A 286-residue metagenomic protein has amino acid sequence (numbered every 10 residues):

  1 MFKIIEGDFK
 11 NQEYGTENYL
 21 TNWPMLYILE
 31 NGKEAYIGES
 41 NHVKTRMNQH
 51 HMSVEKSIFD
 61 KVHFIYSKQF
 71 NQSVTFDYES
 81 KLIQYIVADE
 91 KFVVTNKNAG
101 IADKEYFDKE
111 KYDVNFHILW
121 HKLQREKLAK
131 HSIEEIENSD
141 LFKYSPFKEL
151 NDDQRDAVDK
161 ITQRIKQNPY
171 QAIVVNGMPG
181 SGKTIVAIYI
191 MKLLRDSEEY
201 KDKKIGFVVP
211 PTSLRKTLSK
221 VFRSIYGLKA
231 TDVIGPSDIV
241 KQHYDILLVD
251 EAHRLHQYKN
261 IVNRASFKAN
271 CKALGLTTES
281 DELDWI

Functional and structural regions predicted by a protein language model:
M1-T45, Q49, S73: GIY-YIG nuclease catalytic motif and its immediate N-terminal context
P24, E34, H42-L128: Structure-specific nucleic-acid interaction/processing domains
M47-Q49, S73-F76, I185-I188, K216-V221 (+1 more regions): A short acidic (Asp/Glu
S53-E55, V221-Y226, I261-F267: Short secondary-structure boundary/capping segments
I118-Q167: Pre-P-loop entry segment of helicase/translocase ATPase cores
Y144-D152, V158, T162-K166, N176-S181 (+4 more regions): Conserved helicase motor core of SF1/SF2 NTP-dependent helicases
A172: Walker A (P-loop) ATP-phosphate-binding motif of ABC ATPase nucleotide-binding domains
K204-V249, H253: Inter-Walker segment of RecA-like/P-loop motor cores
